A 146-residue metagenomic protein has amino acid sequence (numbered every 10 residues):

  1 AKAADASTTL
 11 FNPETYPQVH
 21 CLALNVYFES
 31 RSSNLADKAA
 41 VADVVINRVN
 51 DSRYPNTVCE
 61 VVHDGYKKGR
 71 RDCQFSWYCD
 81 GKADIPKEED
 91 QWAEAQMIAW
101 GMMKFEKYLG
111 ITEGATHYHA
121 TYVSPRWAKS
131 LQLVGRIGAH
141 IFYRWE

Functional and structural regions predicted by a protein language model:
A1-E146: Bacterial extracytoplasmic/cell-wall-associated proteins, especially those involved in peptidoglycan
